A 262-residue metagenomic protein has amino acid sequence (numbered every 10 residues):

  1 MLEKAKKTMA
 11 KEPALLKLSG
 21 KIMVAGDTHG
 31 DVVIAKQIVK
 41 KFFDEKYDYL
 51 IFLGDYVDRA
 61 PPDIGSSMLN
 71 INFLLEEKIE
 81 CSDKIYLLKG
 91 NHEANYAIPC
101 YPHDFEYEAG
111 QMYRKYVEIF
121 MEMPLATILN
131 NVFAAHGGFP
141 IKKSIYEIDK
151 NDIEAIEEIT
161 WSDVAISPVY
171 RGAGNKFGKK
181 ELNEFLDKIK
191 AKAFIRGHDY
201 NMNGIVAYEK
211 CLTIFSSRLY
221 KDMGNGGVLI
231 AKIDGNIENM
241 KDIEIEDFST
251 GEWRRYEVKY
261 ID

Functional and structural regions predicted by a protein language model:
M1-D262: Feature recognizes metal-dependent phosphohydrolase scaffolds
